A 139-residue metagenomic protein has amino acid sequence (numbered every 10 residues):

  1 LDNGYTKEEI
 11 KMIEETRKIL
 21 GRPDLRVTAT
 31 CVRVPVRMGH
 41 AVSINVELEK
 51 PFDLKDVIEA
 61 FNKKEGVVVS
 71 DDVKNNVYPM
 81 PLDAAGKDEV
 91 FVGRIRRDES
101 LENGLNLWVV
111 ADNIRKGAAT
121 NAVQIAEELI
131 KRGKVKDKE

Functional and structural regions predicted by a protein language model:
L1-K63: Active-site-lining helix/loop region of Rossmann-like oxidoreductase modules
L20, K74-A84: Solvent-exposed beta-strand/loop surfaces of large extracellular or lumenal domains
V32, K74, R97: Residues that form or immediately flank small-molecule/cofactor binding pockets and catalytic motifs
E47-E49, N62-V67, M80-E139: C-terminal helical cap and adjacent loop that interface with cofactors, partners, or active-site loops
V68-V73: Conserved short beta-strand edge segments in small beta-sheet-based binding/regulatory domains
